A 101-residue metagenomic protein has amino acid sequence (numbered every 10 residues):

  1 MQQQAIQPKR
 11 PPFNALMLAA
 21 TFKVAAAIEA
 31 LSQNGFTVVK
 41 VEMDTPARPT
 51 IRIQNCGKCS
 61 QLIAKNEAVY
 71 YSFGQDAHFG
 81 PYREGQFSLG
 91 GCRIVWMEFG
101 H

Functional and structural regions predicted by a protein language model:
M1-L16: N-terminal presequence-like segments and adjacent domain-start helices
P11-N14, A26, V69: A short, structure-level motif marking secondary-structure boundaries and short turns
L18-F36: Short amphipathic alpha-helix segments
A30-Q33, M43, F79, Q86: A generic structural signal for short, solvent-exposed coil/turn residues that cap or connect secondary-structure
K40-C59: Short glycine-rich, basic-tinged beta-strand/loop micro-motifs
K58-L62, R93-W96: Short, surface-exposed beta-strand/loop "edge" segments at domain boundaries and coil↔beta transitions
S60-Y71: Short amphipathic alpha-helices in soluble, non-transmembrane regions that often serve as interface/regulatory elements
V69-H101: C-terminal edge-of-domain segments
